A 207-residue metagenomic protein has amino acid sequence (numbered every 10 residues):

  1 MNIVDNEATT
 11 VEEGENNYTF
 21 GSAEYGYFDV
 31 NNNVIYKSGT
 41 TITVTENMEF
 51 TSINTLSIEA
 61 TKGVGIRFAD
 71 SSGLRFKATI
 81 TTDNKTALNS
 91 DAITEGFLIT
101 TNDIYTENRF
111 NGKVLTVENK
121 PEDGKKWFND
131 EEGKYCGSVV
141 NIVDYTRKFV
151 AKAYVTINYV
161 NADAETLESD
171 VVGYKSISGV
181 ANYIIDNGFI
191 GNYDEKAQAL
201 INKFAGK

Functional and structural regions predicted by a protein language model:
M1-L56: Secondary-structure capping and domain/repeat boundary segments
T55-K207: Short, surface-exposed linear motifs at loops/turns and structural transition points
